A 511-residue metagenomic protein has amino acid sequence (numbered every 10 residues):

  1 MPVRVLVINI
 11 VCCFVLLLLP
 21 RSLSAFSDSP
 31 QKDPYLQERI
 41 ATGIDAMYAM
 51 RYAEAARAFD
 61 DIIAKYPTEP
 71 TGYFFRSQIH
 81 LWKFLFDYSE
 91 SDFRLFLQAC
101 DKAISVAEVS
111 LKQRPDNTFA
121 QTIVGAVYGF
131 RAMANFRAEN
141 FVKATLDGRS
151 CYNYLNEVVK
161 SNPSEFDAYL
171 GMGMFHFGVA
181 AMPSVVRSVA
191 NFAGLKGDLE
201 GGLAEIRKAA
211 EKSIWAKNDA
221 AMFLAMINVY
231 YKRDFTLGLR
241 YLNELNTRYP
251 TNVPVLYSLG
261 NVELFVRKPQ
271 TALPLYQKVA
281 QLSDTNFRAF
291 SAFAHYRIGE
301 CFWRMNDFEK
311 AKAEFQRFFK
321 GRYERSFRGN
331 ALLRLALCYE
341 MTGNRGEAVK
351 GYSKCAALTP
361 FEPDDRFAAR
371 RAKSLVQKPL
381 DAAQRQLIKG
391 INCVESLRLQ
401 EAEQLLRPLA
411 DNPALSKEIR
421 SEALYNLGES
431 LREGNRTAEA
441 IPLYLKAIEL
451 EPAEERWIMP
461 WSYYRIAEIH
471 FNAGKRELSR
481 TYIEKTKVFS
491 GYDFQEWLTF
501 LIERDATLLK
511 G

Functional and structural regions predicted by a protein language model:
S27-T42, A46-F59, T68, R76-L237 (+1 more regions): Short coil/linker segments at helix-helix boundaries
D28-P30, I62-P67, N191-K196, A210-I214 (+8 more regions): Solenoid-like repeat scaffolds
D33-R39, P183-S184, I214-M222, Y249-S258 (+8 more regions): Generic helix N-cap/helix-start motif at coil->alpha-helix transitions
A41, F75, W82, I123 (+12 more regions): "A position-specific structural signal for the A-helix of alpha-solenoid helical repeats
I44, Q78, L85, A126 (+13 more regions): Residue-level recognition of tetratricopeptide repeat
P70-G72, A107, L111, T118-F119 (+10 more regions): Boundary/linker segments of alpha-helical solenoid repeat arrays
R149-V159, G194-A210, Q281, F319-K320 (+4 more regions): TPR/TPR-like (Sel1-like) alpha-helical repeat modules
